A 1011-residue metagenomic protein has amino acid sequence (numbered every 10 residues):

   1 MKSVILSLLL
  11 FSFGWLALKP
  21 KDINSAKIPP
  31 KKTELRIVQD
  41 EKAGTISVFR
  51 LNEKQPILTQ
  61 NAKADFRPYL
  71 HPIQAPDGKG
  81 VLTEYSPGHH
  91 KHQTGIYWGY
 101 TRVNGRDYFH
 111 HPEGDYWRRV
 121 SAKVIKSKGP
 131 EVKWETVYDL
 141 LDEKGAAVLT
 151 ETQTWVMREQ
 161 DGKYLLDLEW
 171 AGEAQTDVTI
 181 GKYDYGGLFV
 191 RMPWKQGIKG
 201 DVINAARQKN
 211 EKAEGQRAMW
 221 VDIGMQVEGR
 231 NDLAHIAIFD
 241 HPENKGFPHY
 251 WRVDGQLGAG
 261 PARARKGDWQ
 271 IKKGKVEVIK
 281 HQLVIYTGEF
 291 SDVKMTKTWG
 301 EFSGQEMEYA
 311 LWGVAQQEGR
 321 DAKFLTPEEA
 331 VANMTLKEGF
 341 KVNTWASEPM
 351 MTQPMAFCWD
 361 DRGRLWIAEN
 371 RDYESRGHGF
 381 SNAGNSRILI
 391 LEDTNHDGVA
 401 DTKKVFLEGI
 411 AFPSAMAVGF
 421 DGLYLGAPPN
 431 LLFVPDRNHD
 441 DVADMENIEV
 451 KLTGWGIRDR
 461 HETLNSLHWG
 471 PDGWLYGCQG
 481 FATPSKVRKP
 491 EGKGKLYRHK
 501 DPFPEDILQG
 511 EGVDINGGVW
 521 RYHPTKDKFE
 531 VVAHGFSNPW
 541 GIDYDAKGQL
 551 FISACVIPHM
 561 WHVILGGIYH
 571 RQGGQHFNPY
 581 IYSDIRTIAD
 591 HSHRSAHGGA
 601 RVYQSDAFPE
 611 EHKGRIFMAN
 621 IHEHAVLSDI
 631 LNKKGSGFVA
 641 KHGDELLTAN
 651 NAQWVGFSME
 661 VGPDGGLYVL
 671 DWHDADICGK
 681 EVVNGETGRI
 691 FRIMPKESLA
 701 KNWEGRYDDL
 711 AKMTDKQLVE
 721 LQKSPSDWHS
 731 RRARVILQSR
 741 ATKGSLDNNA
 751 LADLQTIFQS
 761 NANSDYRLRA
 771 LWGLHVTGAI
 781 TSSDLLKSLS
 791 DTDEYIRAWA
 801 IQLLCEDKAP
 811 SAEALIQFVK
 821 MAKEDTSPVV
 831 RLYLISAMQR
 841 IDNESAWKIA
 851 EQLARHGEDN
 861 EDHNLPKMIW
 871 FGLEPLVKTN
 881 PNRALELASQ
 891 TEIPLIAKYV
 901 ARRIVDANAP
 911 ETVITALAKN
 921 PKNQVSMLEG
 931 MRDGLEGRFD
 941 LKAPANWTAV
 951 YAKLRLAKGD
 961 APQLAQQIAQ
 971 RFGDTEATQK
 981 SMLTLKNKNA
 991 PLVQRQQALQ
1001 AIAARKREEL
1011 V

Functional and structural regions predicted by a protein language model:
K21-I37, G304-T335: N-terminal pre-domain segments of enzymes
D22-H92, E348: Beta-strand-rich N-terminal accessory domains
Q60-D65, Y69-A75, E159-I203, K294: Acidic (Asp/Glu-rich), glycine- and aromatic
T94-G162: Extended, loop-rich substrate-binding clefts of extracytoplasmic carbohydrate-active enzymes
D177-I180, D184-Y250: Active-site/ligand-binding surface loops and adjacent short beta/alpha elements that line catalytic pockets across
I236-L311: Beta-strand-rich recognition/accessory modules
W312-E720, V735-Q738: Beta-propeller domains with acidic blade repeats across secreted/periplasmic ectodomains and cytosolic WD/CNH propellers
L670, E686, I693-V1011: Long, ordered, helix-rich scaffold segments
